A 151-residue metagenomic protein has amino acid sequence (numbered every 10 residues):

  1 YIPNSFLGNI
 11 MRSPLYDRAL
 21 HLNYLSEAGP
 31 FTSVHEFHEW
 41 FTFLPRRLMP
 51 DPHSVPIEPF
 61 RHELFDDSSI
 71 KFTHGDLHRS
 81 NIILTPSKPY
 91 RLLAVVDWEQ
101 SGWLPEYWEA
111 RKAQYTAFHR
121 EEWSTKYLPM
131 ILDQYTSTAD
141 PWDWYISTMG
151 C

Functional and structural regions predicted by a protein language model:
Y1-G75, S87-K88: An alpha-helical support segment within catalytic cores of ATP-dependent transferases
I2-S5, L22-T32, P129-P141, T148-C151: Phosphate/pyrophosphate-binding loops and the adjoining catalytic core of nucleotide-dependent enzymes
V34, D67, K71-F72, H78 (+1 more regions): Active-site Asp-x-Gly
E39, F43, P59-H62, Y115 (+2 more regions): Charged/polar, solvent-exposed surface patches and flexible loops
